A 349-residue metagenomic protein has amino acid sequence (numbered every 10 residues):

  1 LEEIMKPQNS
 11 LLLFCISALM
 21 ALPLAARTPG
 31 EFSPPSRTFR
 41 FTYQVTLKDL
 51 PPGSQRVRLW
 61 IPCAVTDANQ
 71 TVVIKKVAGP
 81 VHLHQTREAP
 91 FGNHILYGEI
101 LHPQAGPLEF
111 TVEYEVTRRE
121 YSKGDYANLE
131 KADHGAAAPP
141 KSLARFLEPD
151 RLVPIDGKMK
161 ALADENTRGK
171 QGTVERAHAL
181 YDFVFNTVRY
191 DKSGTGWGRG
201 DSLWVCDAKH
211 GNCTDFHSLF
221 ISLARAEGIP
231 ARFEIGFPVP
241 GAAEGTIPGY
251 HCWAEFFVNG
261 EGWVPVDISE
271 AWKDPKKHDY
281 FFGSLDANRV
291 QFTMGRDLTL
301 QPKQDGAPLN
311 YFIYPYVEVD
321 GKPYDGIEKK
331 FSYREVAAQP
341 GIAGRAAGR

Functional and structural regions predicted by a protein language model:
L1-I4: Short, Lys/Arg-enriched N-terminal segments with co-localized hydrophobic residues within the first ~10-30 amino acids
L13-P23: Bacterial N-terminal signal peptides
A26-S122: Intrinsically disordered, low-complexity N-terminal segments that are enriched in acidic
P51-P52, A64-V65, T117, D164-R168 (+4 more regions): Sec-exported extracytoplasmic/periplasmic mature domains
E88-P90, E109-D207: Acidic low-complexity segments
T173-L180, K209-A224: Active-site nucleophilic cysteine motif
S218-G306: Hydrophobic/aromatic-rich core segments of domains that either
L285-R349: Low-complexity, Gly/Ser/Thr/Pro-rich intrinsically disordered linker/tail segments
